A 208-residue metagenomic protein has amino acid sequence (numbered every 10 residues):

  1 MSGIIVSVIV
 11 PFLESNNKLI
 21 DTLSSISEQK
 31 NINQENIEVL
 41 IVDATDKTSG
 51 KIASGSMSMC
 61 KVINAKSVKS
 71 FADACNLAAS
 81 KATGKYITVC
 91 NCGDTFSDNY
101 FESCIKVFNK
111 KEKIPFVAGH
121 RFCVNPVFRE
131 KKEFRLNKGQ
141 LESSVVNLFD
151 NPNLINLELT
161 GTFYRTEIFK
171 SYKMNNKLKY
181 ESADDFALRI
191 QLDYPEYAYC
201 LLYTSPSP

Functional and structural regions predicted by a protein language model:
S15-E28: Short, well-formed alpha-helical segments that are part of the catalytic scaffolds of diverse glycosyltransferases
I26-N64: Acidic donor-binding segment of Leloir-type glycosyltransferases
A65-A82: Glycine-rich, basic loop-to-helix element that forms the pyrophosphate-binding segment of sugar-nucleotide handling
I87: Short aromatic/hydrophobic "clamp" motif used to bind/position activated sugar donors
F101-K132: Conserved donor NDP-sugar-binding/catalytic core segment of glycosyltransferases
H120, R135-L154: Short, flexible, basic/aromatic active-site loop/helix in glycosyltransferases
Y180-L188: Acidic donor-binding loop at a coil-to-helix junction in glycosyltransferase catalytic cores that engages
Y203-P208: Conserved small/polar residues in nucleotide/adenosyl-binding loops
